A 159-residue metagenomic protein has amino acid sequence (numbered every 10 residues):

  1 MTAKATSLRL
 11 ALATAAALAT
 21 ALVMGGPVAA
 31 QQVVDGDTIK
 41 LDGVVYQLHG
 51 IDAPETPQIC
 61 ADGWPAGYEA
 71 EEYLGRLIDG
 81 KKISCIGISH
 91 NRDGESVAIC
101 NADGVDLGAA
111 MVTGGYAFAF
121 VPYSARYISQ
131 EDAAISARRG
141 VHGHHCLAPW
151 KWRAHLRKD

Functional and structural regions predicted by a protein language model:
T2-A3, R9, A13, A21-D159: Small beta-barrel nucleic-acid-binding modules, primarily SNase/OB-fold domains and secondarily Tudor-like barrels
